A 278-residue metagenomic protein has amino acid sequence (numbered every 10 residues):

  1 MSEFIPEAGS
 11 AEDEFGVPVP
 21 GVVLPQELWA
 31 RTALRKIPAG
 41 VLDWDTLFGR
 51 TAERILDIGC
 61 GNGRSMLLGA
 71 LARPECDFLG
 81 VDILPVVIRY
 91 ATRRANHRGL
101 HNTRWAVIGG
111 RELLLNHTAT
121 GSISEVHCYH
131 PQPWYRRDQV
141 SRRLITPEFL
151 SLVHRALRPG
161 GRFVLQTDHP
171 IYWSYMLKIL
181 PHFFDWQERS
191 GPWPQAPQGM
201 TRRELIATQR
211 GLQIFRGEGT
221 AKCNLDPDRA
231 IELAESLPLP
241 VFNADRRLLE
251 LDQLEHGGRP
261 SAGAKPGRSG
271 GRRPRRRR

Functional and structural regions predicted by a protein language model:
S2-R50, E188-R278: SAM/dcSAM-binding transferase cores
G59-G63: Class I SAM-dependent methyltransferase "Motif I" SAM/SAH-binding loop
L84: Conserved SAM/SAH-binding beta-strand->alpha-helix loop
A91: Conserved SAM-binding loop
A95-T118: S-adenosyl-L-methionine
I145-P159: A short glycine-rich, Lys/Arg-flanked "PGG" loop and its adjoining helix->strand segment in the class I
G160-T167: Conserved beta-strand signature within the Rossmann-like core of class I S-adenosyl-L-methionine
